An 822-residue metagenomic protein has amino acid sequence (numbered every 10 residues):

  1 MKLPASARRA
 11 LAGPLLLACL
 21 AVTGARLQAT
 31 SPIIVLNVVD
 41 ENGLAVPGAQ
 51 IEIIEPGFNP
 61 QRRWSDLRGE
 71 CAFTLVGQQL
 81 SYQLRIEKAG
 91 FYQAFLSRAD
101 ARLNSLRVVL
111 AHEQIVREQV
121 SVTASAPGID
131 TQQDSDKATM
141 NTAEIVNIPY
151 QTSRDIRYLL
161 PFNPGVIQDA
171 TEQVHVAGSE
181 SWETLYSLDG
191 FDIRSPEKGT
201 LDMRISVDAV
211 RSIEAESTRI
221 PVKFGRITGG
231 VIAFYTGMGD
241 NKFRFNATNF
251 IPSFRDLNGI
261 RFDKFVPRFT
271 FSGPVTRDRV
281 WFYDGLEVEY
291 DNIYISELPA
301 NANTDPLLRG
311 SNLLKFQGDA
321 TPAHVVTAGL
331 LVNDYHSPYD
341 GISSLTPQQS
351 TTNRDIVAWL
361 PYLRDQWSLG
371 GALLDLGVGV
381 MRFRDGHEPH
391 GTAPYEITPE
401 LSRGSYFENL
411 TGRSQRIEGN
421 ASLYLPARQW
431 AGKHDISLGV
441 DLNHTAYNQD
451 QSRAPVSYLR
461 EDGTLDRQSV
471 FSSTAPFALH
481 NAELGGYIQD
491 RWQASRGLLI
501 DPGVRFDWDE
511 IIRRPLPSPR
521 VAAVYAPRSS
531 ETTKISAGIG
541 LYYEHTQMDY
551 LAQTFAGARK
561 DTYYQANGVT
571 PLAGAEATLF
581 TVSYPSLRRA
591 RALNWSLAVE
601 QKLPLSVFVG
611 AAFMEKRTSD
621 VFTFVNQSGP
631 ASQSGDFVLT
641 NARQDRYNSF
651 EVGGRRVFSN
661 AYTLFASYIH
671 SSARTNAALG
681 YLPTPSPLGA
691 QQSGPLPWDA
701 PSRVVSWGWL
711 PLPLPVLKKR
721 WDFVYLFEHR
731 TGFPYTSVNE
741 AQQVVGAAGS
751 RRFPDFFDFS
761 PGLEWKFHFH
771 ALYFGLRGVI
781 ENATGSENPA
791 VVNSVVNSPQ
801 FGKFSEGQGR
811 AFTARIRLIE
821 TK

Functional and structural regions predicted by a protein language model:
P56-A72: Short, acidic Ser/Thr/Gly-rich low-complexity loop/linker segments typical of extracellular and cell-surface proteins
P56-F58, S81, R85-S97: A short, solvent-exposed loop/turn motif at the edges and junctions of modular extracellular/periplasmic domains
D66, E70, G90-A94, R98-V109 (+4 more regions): Periplasmic N-terminal accessory/gating domains of Gram-negative outer-membrane beta-barrel systems
F262-H336, N353-D375, P519: Transmembrane beta-barrel wall of Gram-negative outer-membrane proteins
V325-Y487, A631-V638: Replace "related TpsB outer-membrane translocases also match" with "some related outer-membrane beta-barrels such as
A522-V638, Y647, P754: Solvent-exposed loop/turn elements at secondary-structure boundaries
G610-Y735: Gram-negative outer-membrane beta-barrel transporters
V716-A741, E764-K822: C-terminal beta-signal and adjacent terminal beta-strands/loops of Gram-negative outer-membrane beta-barrel proteins
